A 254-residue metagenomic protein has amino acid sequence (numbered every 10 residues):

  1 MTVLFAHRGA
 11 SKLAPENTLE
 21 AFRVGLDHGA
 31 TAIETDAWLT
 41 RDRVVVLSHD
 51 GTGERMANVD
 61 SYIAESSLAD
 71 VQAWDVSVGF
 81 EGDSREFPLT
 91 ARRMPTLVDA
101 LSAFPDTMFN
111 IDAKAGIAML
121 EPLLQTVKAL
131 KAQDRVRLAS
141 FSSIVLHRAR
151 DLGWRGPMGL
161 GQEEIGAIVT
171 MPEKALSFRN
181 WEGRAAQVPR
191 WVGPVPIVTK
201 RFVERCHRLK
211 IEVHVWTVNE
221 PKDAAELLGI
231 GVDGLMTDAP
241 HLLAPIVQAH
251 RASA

Functional and structural regions predicted by a protein language model:
T2, H49-R155, R179-L209: Metal-dependent phosphodiesterase/phospholipase catalytic core, i.e., the His/Asp/Glu-rich active-site region
F5, E34, S48, N110 (+1 more regions): Generic enzyme active-site microenvironment
A6-E16, S84-A91, G159-G166, W191-V192: Active-site mouth loops of central-metabolism enzymes
G9, W38-D42, D50-G51, K114-G116 (+5 more regions): Active-site beta-loop-alpha junctions enriched in small/polar residues
A21-L39, W181: Catalytic domains of carbohydrate-active enzymes, especially glycoside hydrolases
A30-T31, W154, G231-G234: Alpha-to-beta junction loops
R43, L123, A149, L227 (+1 more regions): Hydrophobic packing residues within well-ordered alpha-helices of enzyme cores
F87, G161-Q162, I168-A254: C-terminal active-site rim and adjoining tail of enzyme catalytic domains
